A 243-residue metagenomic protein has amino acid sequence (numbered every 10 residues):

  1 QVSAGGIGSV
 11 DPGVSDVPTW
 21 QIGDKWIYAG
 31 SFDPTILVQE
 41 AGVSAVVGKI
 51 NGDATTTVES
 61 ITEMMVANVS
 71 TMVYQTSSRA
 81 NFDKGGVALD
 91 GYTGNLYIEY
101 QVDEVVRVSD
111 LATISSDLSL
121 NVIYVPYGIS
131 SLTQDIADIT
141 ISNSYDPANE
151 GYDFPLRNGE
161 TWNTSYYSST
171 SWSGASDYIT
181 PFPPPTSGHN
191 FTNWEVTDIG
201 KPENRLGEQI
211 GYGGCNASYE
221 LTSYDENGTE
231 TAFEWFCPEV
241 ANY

Functional and structural regions predicted by a protein language model:
Q1-S3: Low-complexity, Ser/Thr/Pro-rich intrinsically disordered linker/stalk segments at domain junctions
G5-Y243: Conserved functional acidic sites
